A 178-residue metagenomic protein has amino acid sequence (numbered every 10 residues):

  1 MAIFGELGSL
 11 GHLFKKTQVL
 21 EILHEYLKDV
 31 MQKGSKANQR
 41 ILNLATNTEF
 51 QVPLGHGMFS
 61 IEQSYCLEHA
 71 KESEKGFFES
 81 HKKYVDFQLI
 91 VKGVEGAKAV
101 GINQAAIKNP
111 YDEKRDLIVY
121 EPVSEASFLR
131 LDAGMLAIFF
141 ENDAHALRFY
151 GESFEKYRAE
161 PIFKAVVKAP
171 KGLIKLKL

Functional and structural regions predicted by a protein language model:
M1-E62, A70, F77-F78: A short, N-terminal "cap"/entry segment at the start of jelly-roll beta-barrel domains of the cupin/DSBH fold
S60-H81, V91-A106: Conserved short histidine dyad/triad with adjacent acidic residue
K82-G96, G101-I102, P110-E121, K168-P170: Short, conserved beta-strand element in jelly-roll/cupin
A99-I102, R148-E152, K177-L178: A short secondary-structure junction signal
L129-G151: Conserved metal-binding segment of the jelly-roll/cupin
L136-I138, E155-K177: A short hydrophobic beta-strand segment most commonly corresponding to one strand of the jelly-roll/cupin
